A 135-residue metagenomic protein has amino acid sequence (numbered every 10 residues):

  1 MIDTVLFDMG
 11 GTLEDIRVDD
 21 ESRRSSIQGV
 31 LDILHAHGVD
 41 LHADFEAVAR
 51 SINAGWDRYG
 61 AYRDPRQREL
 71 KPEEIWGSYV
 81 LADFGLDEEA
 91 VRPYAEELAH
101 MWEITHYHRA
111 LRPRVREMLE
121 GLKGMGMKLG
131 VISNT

Functional and structural regions predicted by a protein language model:
M1-R50: Active-site neighborhood of HAD-like aspartate-dependent phosphohydrolases
D15-I16, A61-R63, W102-T105: A short, structure-level motif marking secondary-structure boundaries and short turns
S22, S26, K71-P72, Y107-R114: Soluble or luminal CAZymes and related metallo-dependent hydrolases
I33, Y79-V80, G121: Residues within well-ordered alpha helices
G38, G85, K123-G126: Glycine-centered loop/turn motif at secondary-structure junctions
F45-A99: A metal-dependent, Asp-based hydrolase signature
Y94-T135: Substrate-recognition element of Asp-dependent hydrolases with the DxDx(T/V) motif
